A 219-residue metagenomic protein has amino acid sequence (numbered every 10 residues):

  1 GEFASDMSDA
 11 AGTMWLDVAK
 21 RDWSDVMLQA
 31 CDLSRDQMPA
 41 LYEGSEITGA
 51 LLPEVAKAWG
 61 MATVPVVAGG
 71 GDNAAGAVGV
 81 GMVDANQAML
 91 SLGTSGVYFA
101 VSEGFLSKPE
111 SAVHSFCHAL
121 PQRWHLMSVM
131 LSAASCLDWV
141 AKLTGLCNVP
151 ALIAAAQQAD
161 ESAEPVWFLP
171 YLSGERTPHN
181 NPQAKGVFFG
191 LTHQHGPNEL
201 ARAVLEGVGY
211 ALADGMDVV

Functional and structural regions predicted by a protein language model:
G1-S5, D9, M14-D32, I47 (+1 more regions): Active-site core segments that coordinate phosphate-bearing ligands/cofactors across diverse enzyme families
M38-L41, T63-P65: Short active-site oxyanion
